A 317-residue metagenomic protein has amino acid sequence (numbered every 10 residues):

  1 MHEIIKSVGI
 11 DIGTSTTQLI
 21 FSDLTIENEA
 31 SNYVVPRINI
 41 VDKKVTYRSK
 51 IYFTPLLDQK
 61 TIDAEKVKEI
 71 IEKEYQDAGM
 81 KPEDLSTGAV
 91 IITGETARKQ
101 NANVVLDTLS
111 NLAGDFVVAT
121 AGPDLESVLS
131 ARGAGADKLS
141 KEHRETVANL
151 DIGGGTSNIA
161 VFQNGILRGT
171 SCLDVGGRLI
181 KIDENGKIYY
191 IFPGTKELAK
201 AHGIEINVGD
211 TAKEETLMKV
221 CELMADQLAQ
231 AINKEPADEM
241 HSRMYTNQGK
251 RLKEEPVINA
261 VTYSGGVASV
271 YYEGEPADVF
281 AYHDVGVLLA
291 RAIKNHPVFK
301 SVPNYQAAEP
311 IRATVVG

Functional and structural regions predicted by a protein language model:
M1-H2, D115-V147, R243-R251, T314: Conserved phosphate-binding catalytic cores of ATP/NTP-utilizing and phosphoryl-transfer enzymes
M1-N32, P36-R37, K138-L173, E255: Gly/Thr-rich phosphate-binding beta-strand-loop-beta motif of the actin/hexokinase/Hsp70
G13-T16, I91-N103, D124-S127, D151-N158 (+2 more regions): Gly/Ser/Thr-rich loops at beta-strand to alpha-helix junctions that form or flank small-molecule/cofactor-binding
I20-F21, T46-E72, Q100, L179-G317: Helical "lid/coupling" subdomains associated with nucleotide-phosphate turnover
F21-S22, S31, Q100-V104, L129-G133 (+5 more regions): Short acidic, glycine/serine/threonine-rich loops at helix termini
L24-A30, V104-L112, A134-E142, Q163-D174 (+3 more regions): A glycine- and small-aliphatic-rich helix-loop capping segment at beta-alpha/alpha-beta transitions that lines
E27-D58: Short, compositionally biased "basic patch" segments
T46-D137: N-terminal phosphate-binding loop and flanking beta/alpha elements of the actin-like ATPase fold
